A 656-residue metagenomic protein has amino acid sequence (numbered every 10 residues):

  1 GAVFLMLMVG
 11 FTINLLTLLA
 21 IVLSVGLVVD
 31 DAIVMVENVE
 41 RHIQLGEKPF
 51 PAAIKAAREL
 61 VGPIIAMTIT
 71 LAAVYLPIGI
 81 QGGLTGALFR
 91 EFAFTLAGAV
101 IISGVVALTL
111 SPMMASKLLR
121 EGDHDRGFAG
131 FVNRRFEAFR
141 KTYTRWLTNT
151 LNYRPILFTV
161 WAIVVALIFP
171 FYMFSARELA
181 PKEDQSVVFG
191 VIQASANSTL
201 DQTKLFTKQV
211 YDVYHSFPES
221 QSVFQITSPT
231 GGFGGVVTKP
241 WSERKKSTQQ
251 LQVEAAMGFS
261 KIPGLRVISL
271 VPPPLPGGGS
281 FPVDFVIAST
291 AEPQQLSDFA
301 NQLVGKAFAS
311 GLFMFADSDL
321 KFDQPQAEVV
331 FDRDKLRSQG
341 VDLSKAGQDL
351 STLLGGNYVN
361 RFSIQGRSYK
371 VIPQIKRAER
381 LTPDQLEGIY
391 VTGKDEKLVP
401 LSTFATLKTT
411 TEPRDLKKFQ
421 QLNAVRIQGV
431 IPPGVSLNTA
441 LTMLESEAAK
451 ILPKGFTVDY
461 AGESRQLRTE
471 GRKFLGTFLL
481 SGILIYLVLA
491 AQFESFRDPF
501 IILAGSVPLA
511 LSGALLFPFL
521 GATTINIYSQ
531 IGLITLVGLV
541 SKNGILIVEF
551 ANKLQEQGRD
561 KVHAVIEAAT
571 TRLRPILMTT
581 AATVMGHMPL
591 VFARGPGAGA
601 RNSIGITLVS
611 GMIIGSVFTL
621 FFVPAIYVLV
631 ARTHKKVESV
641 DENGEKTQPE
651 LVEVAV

Functional and structural regions predicted by a protein language model:
G1, V25-M35, V39, L60-I80 (+6 more regions): Transmembrane alpha-helices and their membrane-interface boundaries in multi-pass membrane transporters and channels
G1-R41, K48, I80, G98 (+5 more regions): Hydrophobic transmembrane alpha-helices and their membrane-interface caps in long multi-pass transport proteins
G10, A53-I65, T85-A97, F139-R154 (+11 more regions): Alpha-helical membrane-interface segments at transmembrane helix boundaries
F11-T12, I78-L88, F158, A162-S198 (+3 more regions): Transmembrane helices with small-residue packing motifs
V36, I268, S297, V304-S481 (+3 more regions): Extracytoplasmic/periplasmic membrane-proximal domains and adjacent transmembrane bundles of envelope biogenesis
L60, F128-L179, V236, K261 (+2 more regions): Signature of alpha-helical transmembrane segments and their immediate interfacial
M114-D125, L179-V187, Q225-T230, R266-S289 (+2 more regions): Flexible hinge/switch segments at interdomain interfaces of large molecular machines
F189, D201-G279, V304-G305, D334-G356: Solvent-exposed, membrane-proximal periplasmic/extracellular interface segments of envelope transport and secretion
